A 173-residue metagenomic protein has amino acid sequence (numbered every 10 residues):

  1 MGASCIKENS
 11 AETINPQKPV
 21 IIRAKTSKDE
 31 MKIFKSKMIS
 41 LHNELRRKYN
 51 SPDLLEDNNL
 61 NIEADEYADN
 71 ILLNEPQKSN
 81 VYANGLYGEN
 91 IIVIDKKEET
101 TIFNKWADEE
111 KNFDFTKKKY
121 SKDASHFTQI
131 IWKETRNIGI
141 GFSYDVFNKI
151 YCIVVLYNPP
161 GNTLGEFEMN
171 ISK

Functional and structural regions predicted by a protein language model:
M1-P16, W132: Terminal export signals
V20, K97-K173: Disulfide-stabilized extracellular recognition modules
V20-Y87: Short, well-ordered surface patches within globular domains
H42, S51, G88, N112 (+1 more regions): Generic secondary-structure boundary/loop-capping signal
L54, I91, I130: Short clusters of hydrophobic/aromatic residues that line enzyme substrate/ligand-binding pockets
E89-D95: Well-structured core secondary-structure elements of compact alpha/beta domains
